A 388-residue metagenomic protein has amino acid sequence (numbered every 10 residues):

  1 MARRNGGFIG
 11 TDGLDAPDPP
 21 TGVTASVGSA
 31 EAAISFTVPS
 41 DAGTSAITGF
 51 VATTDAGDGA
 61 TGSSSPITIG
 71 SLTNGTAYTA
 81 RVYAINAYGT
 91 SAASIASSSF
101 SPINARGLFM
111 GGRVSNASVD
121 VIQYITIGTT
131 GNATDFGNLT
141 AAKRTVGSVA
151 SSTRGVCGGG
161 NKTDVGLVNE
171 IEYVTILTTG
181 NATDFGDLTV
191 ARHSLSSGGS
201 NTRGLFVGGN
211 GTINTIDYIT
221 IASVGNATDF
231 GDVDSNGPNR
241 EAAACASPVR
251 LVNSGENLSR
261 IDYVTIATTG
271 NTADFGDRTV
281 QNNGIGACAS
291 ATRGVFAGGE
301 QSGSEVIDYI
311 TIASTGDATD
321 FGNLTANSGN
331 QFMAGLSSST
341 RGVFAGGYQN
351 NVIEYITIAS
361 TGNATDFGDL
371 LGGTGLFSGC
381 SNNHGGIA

Functional and structural regions predicted by a protein language model:
G10-A46, N74, Y88-N104: Pro/Thr/Ser/Gly-rich low-complexity, intrinsically disordered linker/stalk tracts
G49, A117-V121, A133, K143 (+15 more regions): A detector of repeated loop/turn-to-beta-strand junctions in beta-rich toroidal repeat architectures
G49-A56: Conserved aromatic beta-strand anchor motif in extracellular beta-sandwich/beta-rich domains
G57-S64: Short beta-strand segments within Ig-like beta-sandwich modules, predominantly Fibronectin type-III
I69-S91: Beta-strand-rich modules
A105-R106, R144-S148, H193-S197, T202 (+4 more regions): Beta-propeller and closely related beta-sheet repeat lectin domains
R106-N116, I127, S151-G166, I176 (+9 more regions): Glycine-centered tight turns/hairpins at beta-strand boundaries that repeat across beta-rich repeat domains
A133-N138, A182-D187, A227-D232, T272-D277 (+2 more regions): A short beta-strand motif characteristic of beta-propeller blades
